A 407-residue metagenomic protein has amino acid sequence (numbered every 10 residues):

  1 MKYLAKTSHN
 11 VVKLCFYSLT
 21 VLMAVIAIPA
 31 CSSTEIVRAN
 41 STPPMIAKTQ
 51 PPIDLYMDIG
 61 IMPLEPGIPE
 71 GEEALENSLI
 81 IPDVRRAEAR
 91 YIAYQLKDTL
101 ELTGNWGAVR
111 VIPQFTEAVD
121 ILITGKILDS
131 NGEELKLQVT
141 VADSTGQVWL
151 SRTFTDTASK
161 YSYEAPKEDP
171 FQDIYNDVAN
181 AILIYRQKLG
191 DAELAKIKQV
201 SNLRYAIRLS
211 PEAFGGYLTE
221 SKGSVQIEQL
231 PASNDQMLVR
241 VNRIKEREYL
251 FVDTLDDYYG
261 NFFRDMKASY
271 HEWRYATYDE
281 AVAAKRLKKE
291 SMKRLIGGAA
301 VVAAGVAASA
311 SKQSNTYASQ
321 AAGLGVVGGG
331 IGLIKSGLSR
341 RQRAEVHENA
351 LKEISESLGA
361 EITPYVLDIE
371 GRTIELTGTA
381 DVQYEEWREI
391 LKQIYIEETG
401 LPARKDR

Functional and structural regions predicted by a protein language model:
Y3-L19: Bacterial N-terminal signal peptides that target proteins for export
A27-A30: C-terminal motif of bacterial Sec signal peptides marking the signal peptidase cleavage site
S32-D54, L150, T157-M292, A310-N315 (+1 more regions): C-terminal/domain-edge helix-coil "capping" segments
P43-M45, N105-V111, D120-T124: N-terminal post-signal-peptidase region of extra-cytosolic proteins
Y56-M57, I61-E117, Q147, D173 (+6 more regions): N-terminal segment of the mature soluble domain
I112-K126, K198-R204: Acidic helix-start/capping segments at beta-turn-to-alpha-helix junctions
T124-S162: Amphipathic beta-strand/beta-sheet edge segments enriched in Tyr/Trp
M292-A307, Q320-G337: Membrane-active amphipathic alpha-helices enriched in small hydrophobic residues
